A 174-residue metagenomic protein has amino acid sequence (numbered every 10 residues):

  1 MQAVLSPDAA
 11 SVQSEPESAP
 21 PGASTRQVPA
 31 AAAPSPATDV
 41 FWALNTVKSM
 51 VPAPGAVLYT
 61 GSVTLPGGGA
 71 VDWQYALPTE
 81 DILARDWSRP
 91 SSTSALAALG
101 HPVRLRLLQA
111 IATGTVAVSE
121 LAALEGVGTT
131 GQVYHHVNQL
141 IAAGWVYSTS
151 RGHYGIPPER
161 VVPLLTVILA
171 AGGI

Functional and structural regions predicted by a protein language model:
M1-M50: DNA-contacting interfaces and partner/effector-binding or oligomerization modules in DNA-centric proteins
P29-S91: Long, low-complexity, charged/polar intrinsically disordered regions in eukaryotic proteins
S91-G100: Short amphipathic alpha-helical boundary/capping segments
G100, A117, R151-G172: Short, cationic-aromatic polyanion-contact patches
P102-L105, T113-A117: Short capping segments at the starts of secondary-structure elements
L107, E120-G126: A short acidic, leucine-rich amphipathic alpha-helix
E125-I141: Short amphipathic alpha-helical interaction segments
I141-R151: A short, conserved structural fragment
